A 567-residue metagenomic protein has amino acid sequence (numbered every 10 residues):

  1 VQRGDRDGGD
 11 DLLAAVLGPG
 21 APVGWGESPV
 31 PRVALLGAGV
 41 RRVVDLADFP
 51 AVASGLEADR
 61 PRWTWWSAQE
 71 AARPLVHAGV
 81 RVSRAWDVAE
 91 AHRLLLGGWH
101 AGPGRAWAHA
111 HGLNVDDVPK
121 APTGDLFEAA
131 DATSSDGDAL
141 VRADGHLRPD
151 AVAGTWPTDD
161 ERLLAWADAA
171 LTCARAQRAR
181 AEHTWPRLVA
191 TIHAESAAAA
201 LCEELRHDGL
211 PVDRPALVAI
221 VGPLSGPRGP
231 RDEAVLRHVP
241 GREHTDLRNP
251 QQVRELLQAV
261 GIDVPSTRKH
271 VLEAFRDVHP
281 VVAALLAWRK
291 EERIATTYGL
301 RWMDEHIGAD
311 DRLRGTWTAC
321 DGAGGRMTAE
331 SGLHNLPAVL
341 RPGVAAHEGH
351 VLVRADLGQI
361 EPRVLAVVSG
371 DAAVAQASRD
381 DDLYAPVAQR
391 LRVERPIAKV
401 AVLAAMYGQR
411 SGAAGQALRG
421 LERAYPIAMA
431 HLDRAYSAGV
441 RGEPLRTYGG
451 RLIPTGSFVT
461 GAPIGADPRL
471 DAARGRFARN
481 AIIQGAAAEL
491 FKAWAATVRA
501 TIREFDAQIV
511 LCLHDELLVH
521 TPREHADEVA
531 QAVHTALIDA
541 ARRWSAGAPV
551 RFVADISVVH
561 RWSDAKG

Functional and structural regions predicted by a protein language model:
V1-A110: Conserved RNase H-like, two-metal-ion catalytic cores of nucleic-acid enzymes
V1-L36, L126, D131-A132, D136-L336 (+2 more regions): Conserved "right-hand" nucleotidyltransferase catalytic core of DNA-directed polymerases
A85, H92-L171, A435-E443, L452 (+1 more regions): Metal-dependent DNA phosphodiester-chemistry modules and their immediately adjacent helices/loops in DNA-processing
A85-W86, L352-D356, A554: Short hydrophobic beta-strand that contains or immediately precedes a catalytic carboxylate
D87, L201-E203, H207, D356-L357 (+2 more regions): Catalytic palm active-site di-aspartate
L95-L96, L205-R214, V218-R228, A413-A414 (+1 more regions): Catalytic palm subdomain of template-directed nucleic-acid polymerases, centered on the conserved carboxylate motif
E243-P396, L445-E516, Q531-A540: Acidic, glycine-rich two-metal-ion catalytic cores of nucleic acid-processing enzymes
A346-I360, V402-G408, G412-R419: Conserved catalytic palm subdomain of right-hand nucleotidyl-transferase polymerases, strongest for RNA-directed enzymes
